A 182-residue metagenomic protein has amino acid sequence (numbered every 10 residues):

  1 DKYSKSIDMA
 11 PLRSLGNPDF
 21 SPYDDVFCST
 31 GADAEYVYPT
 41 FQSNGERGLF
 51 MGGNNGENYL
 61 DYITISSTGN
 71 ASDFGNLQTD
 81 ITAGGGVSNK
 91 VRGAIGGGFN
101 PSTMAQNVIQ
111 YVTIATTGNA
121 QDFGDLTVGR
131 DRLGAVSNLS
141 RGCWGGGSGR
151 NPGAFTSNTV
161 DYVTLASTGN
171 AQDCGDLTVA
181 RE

Functional and structural regions predicted by a protein language model:
D1-E182: Polar, enzyme-active/binding microenvironments
